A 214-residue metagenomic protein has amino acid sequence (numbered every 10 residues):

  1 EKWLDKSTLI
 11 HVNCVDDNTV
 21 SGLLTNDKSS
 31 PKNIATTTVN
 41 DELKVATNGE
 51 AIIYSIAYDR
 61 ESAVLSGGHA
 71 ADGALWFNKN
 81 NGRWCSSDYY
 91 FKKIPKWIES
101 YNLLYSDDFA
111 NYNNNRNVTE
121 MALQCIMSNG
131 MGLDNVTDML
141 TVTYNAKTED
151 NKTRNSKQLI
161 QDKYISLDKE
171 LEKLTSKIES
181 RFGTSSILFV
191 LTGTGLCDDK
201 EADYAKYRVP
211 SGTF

Functional and structural regions predicted by a protein language model:
K2-V136, Y144-N151: His/Asp/Glu-rich, glycine-adjacent segments that coordinate divalent cations and/or stabilize oxyanion chemistry on
I34, T38, N113, N117-M121 (+5 more regions): Generic recognition of stable, solvent-exposed alpha-helical segments in well-folded globular domains
G68-N80, R154-Q161, C197-F214: Short secondary-structure boundary/capping segments
I98, Y105-D107, R154-S156, K169 (+1 more regions): N-terminal targeting/docking segments
G130-M139, Y207-F214: Short, surface-exposed loop and linker segments with low hydrophobicity and enrichment for Pro/Ser/Thr
M139-T143, V190: Structural motif
V142-N145, D198: Mobile, glycine-rich extracellular loop/lid and propeptide segments that shape or gate substrate/ligand access
D168-R208: Metal-dependent active-site segment of extracytoplasmic phospho-/sulfohydrolases and closely related
